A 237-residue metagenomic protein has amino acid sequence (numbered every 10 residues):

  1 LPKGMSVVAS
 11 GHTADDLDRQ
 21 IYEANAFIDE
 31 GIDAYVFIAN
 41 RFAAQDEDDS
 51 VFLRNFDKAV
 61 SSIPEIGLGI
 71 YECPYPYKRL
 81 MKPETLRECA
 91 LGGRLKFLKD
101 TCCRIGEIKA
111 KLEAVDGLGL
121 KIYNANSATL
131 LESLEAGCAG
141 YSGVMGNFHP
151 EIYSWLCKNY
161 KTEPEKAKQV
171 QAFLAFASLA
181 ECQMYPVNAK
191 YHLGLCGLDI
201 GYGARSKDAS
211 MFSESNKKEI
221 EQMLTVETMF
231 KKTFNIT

Functional and structural regions predicted by a protein language model:
L1-K78: Active-site beta->alpha loop and helix N-cap motifs at the rims of alpha/beta catalytic domains
Q20-I21, E47-S50, A110-K111, E135 (+2 more regions): Short secondary-structure transition/capping segments
N25, L131, Y191: Surface-exposed charge patches
N25-A34, L86-L95, L198-D199: Short, electropositive alpha-helical surface patch
F42-A43, I105, F148, D208: Positions that flank functional sites
K58-I66, C73-Q183: Catalytic alpha/beta core domains of metabolic enzymes, predominantly
C138, M145, H149-T237: C-terminal alpha-helical cap/extension of soluble enzyme domains
